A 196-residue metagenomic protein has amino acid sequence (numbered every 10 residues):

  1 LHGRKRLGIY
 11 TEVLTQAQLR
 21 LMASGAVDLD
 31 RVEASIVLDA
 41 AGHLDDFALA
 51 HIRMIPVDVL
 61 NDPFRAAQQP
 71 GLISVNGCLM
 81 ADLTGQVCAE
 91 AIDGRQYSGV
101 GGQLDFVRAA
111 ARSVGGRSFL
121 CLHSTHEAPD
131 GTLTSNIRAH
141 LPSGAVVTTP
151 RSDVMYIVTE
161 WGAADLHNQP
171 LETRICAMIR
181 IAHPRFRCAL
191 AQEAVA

Functional and structural regions predicted by a protein language model:
L1-A196: Conserved phosphate- and dinucleotide-binding cores of soluble alpha/beta proteins, encompassing both enzyme active
